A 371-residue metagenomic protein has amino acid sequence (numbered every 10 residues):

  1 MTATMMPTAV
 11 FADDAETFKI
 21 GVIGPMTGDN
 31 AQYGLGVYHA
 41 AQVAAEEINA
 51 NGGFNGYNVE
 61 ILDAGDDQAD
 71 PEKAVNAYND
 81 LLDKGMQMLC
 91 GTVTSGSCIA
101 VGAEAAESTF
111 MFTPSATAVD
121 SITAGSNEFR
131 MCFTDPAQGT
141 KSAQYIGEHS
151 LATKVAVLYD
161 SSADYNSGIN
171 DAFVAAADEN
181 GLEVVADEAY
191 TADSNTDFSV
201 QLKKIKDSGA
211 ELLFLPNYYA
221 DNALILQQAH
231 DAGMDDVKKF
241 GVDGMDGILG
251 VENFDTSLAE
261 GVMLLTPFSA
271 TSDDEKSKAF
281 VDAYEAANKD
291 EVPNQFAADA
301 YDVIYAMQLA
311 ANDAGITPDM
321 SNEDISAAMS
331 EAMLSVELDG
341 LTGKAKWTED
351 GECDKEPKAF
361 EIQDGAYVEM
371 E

Functional and structural regions predicted by a protein language model:
G21-Q42, A64-P71, V93-T94, L158-G168 (+3 more regions): Extracytoplasmic "Venus flytrap"
V22, L81-V93, F112-P114, A156-L158 (+4 more regions): Periplasmic-binding protein-like
M26, E128-A189, L212: An alpha-beta-alpha
Q32-H39, N51-S121, Y190-F198, A223 (+1 more regions): Beta-alpha junction/loop-to-helix N-cap segments that form part of ligand/metal-binding clefts
A74, M131-K154, S167-I169, N195-S199 (+4 more regions): Hydrophobic alpha-helical segments within soluble ligand-binding/sensing domains
E104-S108, A172-L265: Extracellular/periplasmic bilobed ligand-binding domains
L226-Y301, E361, A366-E369: Extracellular/periplasmic periplasmic-binding protein-like sensory domains
A286-A297, Q308-A366: Segments of small-molecule ligand-sensing domains
